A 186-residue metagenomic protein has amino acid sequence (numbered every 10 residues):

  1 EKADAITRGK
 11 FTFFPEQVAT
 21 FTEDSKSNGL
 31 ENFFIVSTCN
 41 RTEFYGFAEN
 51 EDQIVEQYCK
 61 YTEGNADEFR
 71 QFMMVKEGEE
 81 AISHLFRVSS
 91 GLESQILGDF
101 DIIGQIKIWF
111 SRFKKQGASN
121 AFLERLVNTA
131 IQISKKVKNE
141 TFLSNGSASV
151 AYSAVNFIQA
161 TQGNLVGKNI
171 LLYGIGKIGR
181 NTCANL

Functional and structural regions predicted by a protein language model:
E1-S94: A glycine-rich (often HGG/GG-containing) alpha/beta subdomain
F14, A48, Q162-K168: Mobile, glycine- and charge-enriched loop segments and immediately flanking short secondary-structure elements within
E68-V166: Glycine/serine-rich phosphate-binding loop and adjoining beta1-alpha1 elements at the start of nucleotide-handling
I170-L172: Hydrophobic Val/Ile/Leu positions in short beta-strands of Rossmann-like dinucleotide-binding domains
I178: Hydrophobic/small residue at the entry helix of a nucleotide-binding pocket
L186: An internal, acidic/charged active-site-proximal segment that coordinates divalent cations and/or engages
